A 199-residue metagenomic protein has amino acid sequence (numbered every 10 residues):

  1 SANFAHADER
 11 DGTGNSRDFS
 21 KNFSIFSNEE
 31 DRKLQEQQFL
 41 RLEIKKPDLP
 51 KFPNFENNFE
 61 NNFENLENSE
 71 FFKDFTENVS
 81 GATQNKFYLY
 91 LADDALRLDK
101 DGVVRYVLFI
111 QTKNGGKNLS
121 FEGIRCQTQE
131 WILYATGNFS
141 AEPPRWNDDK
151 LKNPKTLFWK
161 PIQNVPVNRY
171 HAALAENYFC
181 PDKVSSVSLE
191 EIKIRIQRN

Functional and structural regions predicted by a protein language model:
S1-A2: Bacterial N-terminal signal peptides
A5-N199: N-terminal secretory-pathway/extracellular module detecting exported/lumenal segments and adjacent signal-anchor/first
